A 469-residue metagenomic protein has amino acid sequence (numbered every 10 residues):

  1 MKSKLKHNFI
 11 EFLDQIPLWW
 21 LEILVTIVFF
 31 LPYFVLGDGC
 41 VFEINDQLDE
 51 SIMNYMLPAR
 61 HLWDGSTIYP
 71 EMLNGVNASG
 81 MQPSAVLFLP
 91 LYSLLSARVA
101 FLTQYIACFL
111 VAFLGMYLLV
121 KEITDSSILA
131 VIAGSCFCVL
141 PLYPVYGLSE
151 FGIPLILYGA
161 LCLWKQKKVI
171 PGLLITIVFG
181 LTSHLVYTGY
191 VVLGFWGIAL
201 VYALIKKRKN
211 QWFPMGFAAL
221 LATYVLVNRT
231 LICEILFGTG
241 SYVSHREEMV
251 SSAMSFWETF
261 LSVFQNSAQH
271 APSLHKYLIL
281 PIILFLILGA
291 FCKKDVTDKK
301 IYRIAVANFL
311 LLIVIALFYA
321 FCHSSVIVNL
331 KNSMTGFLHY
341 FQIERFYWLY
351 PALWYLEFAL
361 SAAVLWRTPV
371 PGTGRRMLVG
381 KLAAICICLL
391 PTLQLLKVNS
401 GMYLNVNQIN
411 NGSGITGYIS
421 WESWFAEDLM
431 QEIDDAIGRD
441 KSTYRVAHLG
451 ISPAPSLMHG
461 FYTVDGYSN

Functional and structural regions predicted by a protein language model:
M1-F34, I301: Start-transfer (signal-anchor) and selected internal transmembrane alpha helices of multi-pass inner/ER membrane
E22-A112, V139, P144-L148: Membrane-interface coil-to-helix junctions
R60, F109-E122, S126-W164, K168-I205 (+1 more regions): Membrane-embedded helix bundles of polyisoprenyl
L142-L148, I313-W366, T463: Membrane-helix boundary/interfacial segments in multi-pass membrane proteins
T223-C292, E344: Periplasmic/ER-lumenal interhelical loops and adjacent helix-loop junctions in multi-pass membrane proteins
L278-L312, S361-A362: Hydrophobic, aromatic-rich transmembrane alpha-helices and their immediate juxtamembrane boundary segments
A362-M402: Signature aromatic-anchored transmembrane alpha helix within multi-pass, membrane-resident enzymes that catalyze glycan
K397-N469: Soluble catalytic regions of membrane-associated enzymes that act on cell-envelope and secretory-pathway components
